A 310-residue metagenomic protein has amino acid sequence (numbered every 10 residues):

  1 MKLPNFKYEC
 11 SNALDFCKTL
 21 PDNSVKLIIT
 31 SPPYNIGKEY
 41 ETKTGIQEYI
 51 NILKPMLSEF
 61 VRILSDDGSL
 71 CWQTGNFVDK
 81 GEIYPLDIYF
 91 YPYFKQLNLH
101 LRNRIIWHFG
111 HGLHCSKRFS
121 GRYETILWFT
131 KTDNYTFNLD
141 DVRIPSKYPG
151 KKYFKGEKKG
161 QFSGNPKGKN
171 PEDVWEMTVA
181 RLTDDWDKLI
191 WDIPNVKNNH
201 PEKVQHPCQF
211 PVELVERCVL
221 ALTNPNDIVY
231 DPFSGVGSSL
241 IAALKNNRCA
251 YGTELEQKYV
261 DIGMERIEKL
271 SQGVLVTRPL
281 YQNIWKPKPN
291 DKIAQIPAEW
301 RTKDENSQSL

Functional and structural regions predicted by a protein language model:
M1-I262, W300-D304, L310: Core catalytic lobe of class I
K258-L310: PRPP-dependent phosphoribosyltransferase catalytic core
